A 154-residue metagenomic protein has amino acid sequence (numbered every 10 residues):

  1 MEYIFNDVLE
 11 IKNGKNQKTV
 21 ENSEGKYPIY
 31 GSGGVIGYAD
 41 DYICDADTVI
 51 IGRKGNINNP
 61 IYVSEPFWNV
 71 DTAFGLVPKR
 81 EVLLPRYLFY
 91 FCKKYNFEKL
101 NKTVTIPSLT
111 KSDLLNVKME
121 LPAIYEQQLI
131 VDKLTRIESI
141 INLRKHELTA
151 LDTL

Functional and structural regions predicted by a protein language model:
M1-G31, N116-V131, E147-L154: Non-catalytic DNA-recognition/assembly elements of restriction-modification systems
G31-K94, K102-I106, T110-L114: A short beta-sheet element
K79, L143, L154: Residue-level signal for short amphipathic helical patches enriched in basic/charged and nearby hydrophobic residues
T105, V117-K118, S139: Residues marking the start of alpha-helices
L134: Short amphipathic alpha-helical/adjacent loop interface patches that line ligand and macromolecule-binding sites
I137-L151: Amphipathic alpha-helical coiled-coil segments
